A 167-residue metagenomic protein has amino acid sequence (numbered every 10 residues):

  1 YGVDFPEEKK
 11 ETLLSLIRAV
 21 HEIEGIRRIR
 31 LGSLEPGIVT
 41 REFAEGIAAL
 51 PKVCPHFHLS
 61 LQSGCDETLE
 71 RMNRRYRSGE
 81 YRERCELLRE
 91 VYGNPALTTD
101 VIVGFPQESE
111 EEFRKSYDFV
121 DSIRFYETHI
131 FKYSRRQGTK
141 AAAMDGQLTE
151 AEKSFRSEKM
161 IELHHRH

Functional and structural regions predicted by a protein language model:
Y1-E110: Conserved SAM/AdoMet-binding glycine-rich loop
P55, E67-H167: A structural motif corresponding to the C-terminal lobe/cap of the Radical SAM core domain
